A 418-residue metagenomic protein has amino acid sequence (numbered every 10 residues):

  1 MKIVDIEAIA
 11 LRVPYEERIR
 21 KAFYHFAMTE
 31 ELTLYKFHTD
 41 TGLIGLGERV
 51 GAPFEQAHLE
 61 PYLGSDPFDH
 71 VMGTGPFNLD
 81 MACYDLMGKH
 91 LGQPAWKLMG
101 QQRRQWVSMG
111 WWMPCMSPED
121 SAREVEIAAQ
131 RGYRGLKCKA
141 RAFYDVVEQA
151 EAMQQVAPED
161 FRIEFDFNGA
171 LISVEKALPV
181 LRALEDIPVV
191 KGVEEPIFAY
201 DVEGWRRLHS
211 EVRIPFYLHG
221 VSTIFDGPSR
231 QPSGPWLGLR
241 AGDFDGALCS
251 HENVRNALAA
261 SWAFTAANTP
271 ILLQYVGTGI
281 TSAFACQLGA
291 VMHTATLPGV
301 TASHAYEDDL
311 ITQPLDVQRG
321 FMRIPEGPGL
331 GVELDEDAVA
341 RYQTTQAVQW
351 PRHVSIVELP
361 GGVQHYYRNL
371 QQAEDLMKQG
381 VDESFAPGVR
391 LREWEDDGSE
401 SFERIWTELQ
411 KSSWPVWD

Functional and structural regions predicted by a protein language model:
I3, G42, L79, G92 (+4 more regions): Conserved, mostly hydrophobic/aromatic
V4, I9-Y15, L32, G277-D418: Flexible C-terminal active-site loop/helix
D5, A22, L32, K36-P94 (+4 more regions): Metal- or metallocofactor-binding catalytic centers and their adjacent structured scaffolds across diverse enzyme
E16-F26: Short, surface-exposed loop/helix-turn segments at secondary-structure junctions that function as lids/hinges flanking
T74-H90, P94, W112, C286-A290 (+2 more regions): Stable alpha-helical structural segments in soluble proteins, enriched in small hydrophobic residues
K89, Q93, W106-Q130, F143-V147: Active-site beta->alpha loop and helix N-cap motifs at the rims of alpha/beta catalytic domains
Q105-E119, K139-A140, N168-V174, D226-G227: Active-site mouth loops of central-metabolism enzymes
D145-F284: Catalytic core of soluble alpha/beta enzymes
